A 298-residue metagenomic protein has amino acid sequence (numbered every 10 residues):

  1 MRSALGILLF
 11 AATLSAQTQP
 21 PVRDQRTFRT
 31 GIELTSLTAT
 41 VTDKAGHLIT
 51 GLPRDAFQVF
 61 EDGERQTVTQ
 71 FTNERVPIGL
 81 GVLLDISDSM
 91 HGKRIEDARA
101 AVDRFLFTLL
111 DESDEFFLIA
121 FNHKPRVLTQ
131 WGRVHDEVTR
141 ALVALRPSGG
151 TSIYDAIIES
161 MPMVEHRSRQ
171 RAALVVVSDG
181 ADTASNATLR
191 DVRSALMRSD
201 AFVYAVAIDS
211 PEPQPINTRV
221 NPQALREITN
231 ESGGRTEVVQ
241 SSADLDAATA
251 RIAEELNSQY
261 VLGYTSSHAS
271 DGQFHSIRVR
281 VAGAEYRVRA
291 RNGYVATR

Functional and structural regions predicted by a protein language model:
L5-Q17: Hydrophobic h-region of N-terminal signal peptides that target proteins for export in Gram-negative bacteria
A16-R298: Scaffold/interface architecture of coatomer-like assemblies
